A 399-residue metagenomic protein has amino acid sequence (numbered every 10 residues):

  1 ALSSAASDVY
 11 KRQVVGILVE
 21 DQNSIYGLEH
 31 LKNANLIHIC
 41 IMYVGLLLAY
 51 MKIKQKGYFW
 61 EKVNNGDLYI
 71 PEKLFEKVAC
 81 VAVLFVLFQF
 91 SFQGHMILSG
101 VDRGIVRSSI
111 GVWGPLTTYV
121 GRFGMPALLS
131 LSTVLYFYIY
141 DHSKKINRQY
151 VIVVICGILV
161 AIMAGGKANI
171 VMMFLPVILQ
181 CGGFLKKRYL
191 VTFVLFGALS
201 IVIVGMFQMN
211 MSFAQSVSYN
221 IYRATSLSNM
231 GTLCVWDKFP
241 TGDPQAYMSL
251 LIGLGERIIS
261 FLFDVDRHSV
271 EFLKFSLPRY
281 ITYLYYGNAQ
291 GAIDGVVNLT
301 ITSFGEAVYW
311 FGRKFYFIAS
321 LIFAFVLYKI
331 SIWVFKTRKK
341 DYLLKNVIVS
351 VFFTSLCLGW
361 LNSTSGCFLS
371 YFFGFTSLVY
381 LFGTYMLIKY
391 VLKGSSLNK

Functional and structural regions predicted by a protein language model:
A1-A6, Y10: Single conserved hydrophobic/aromatic residue that forms the stacking wall/gate of nucleotide- or nucleobase-binding
V14-Y26, G94-M96, W360-T364: Juxtamembrane "helix-exit" motif on the non-cytosolic side of transmembrane helices
V19-I37, V112-P115: Membrane-interface segments at the starts/ends of alpha-helical transmembrane spans
I37-G57, M125-Y136, P176, S377-L392: Hydrophobic cores of alpha-helical transmembrane segments in multi-pass inner/ER membrane proteins, independent
K52-R188, G197-A214, N362, L369 (+1 more regions): Membrane-embedded catalytic interface detector for glycan/lipid assembly enzymes
S108-T117, G205-F323: Small-residue-enriched transmembrane helix-hairpin modules in multi-pass membrane proteins
Y150-I152, V171, V194, F317-I318 (+1 more regions): Hydrophobic alpha-helical transmembrane segments
L299-K399: Hydrophobic alpha-helical segments
